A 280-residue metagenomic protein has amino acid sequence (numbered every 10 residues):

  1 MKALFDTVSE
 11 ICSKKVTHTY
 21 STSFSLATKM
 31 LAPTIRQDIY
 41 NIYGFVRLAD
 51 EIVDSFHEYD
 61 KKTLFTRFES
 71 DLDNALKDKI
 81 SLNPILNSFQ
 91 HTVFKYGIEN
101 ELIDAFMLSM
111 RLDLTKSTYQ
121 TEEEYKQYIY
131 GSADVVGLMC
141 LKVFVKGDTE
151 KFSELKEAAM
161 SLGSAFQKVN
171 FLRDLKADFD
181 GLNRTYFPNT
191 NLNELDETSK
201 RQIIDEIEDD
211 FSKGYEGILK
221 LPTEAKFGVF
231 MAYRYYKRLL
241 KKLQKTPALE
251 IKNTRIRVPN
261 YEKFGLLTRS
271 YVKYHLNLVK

Functional and structural regions predicted by a protein language model:
M1-F166, L172-K280: Catalytic cores of Mg2+-dependent Asp-rich isoprenoid enzymes
